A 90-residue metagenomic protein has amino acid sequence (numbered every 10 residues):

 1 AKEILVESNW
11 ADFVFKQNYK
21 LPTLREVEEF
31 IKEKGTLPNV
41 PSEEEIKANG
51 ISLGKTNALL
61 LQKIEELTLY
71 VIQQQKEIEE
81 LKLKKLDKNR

Functional and structural regions predicted by a protein language model:
A1-T56, K63, E77-R90: C-terminal intramolecular chaperone/autoprocessing and neck/assembly modules of extracellular spikes and adhesins
L61-L67: Extended, hydrophobic/aromatic-rich amphipathic alpha-helical segments that build helical scaffolds
